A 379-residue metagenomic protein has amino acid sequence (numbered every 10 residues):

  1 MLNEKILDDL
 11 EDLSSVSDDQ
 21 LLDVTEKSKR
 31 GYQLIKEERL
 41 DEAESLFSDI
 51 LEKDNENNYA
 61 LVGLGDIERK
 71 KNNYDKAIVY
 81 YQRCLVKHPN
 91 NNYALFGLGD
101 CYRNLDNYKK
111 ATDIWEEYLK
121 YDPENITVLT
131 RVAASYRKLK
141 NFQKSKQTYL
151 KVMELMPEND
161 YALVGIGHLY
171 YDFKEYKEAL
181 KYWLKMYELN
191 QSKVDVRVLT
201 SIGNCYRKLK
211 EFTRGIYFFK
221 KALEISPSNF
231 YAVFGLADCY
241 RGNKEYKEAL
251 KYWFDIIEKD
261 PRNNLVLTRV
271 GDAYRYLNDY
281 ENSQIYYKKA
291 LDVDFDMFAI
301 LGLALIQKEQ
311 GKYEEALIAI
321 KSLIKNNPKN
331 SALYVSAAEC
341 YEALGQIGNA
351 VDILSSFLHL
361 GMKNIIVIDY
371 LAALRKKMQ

Functional and structural regions predicted by a protein language model:
L2, D8-E26, D49, N190-K193: TPR-adjacent "capping" and linker segments in tetratricopeptide-repeat scaffold/adaptor proteins
T25, Y59, Y93, T127 (+7 more regions): Start-of-helix register in tetratricopeptide repeats
K36-E37, K70, N104, K138 (+7 more regions): Register position in tetratricopeptide repeats
K53, K87, Y121, L155 (+6 more regions): Structural marker of alpha-solenoid helical repeat scaffolds
